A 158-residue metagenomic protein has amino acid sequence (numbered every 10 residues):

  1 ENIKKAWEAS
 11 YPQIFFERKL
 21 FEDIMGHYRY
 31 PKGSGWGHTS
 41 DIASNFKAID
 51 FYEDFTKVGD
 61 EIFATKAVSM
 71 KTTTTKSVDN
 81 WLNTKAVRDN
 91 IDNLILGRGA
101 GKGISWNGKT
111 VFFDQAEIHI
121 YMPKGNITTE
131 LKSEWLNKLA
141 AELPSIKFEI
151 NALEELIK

Functional and structural regions predicted by a protein language model:
E1-K158: Catalytic toxin/effector domains delivered as secreted proteins or via bacterial secretion systems
